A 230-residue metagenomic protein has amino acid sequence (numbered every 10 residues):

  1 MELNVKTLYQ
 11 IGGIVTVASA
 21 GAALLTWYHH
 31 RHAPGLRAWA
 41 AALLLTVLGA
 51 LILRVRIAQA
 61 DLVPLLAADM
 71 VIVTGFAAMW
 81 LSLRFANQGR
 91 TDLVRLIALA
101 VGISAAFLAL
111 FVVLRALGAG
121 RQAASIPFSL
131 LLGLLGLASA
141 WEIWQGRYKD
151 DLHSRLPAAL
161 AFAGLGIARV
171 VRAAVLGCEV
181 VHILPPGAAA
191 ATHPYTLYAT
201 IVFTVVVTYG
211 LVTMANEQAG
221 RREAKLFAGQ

Functional and structural regions predicted by a protein language model:
M1-A18: Hydrophobic transmembrane alpha-helical segments in integral membrane proteins
M1-K6, A189-T200: Short aromatic-rich membrane-water interface segments that cap or initiate transmembrane helices in multi-pass membrane
I11-G12, A68-I72, L197-T200: Alpha-helical transmembrane segments of multi-pass integral membrane proteins
S19-L36, L51-G187, P194, G210: Juxtamembrane segments at transmembrane-helix boundaries in multi-pass signal-transduction membrane proteins
L45-T46: MFS 12-TM fold signature
A140-R147, L176-G177, Y198-L226: Juxtamembrane or sensor-core-proximal signal-transducing alpha helices that couple sensory domains to cytosolic
A228-Q230: Short coupling/linker segments associated with nucleotidyl cyclase/phosphodiesterase signaling modules
